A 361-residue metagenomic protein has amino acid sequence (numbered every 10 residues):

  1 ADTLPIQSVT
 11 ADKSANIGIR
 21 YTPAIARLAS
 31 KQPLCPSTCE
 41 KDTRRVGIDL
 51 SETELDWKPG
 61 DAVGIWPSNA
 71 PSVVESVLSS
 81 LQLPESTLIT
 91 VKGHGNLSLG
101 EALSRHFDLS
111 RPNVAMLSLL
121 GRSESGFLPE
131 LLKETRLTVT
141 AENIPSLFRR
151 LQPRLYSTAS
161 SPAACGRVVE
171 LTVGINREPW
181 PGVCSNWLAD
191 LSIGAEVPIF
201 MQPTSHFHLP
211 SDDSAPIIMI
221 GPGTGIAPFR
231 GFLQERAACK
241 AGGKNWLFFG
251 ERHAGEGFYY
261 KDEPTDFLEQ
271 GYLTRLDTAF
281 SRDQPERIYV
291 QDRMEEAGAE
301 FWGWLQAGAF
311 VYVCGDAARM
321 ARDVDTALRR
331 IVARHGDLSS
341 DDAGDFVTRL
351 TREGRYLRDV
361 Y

Functional and structural regions predicted by a protein language model:
A1-Y361: FNR-like FAD-binding dehydrogenase module
